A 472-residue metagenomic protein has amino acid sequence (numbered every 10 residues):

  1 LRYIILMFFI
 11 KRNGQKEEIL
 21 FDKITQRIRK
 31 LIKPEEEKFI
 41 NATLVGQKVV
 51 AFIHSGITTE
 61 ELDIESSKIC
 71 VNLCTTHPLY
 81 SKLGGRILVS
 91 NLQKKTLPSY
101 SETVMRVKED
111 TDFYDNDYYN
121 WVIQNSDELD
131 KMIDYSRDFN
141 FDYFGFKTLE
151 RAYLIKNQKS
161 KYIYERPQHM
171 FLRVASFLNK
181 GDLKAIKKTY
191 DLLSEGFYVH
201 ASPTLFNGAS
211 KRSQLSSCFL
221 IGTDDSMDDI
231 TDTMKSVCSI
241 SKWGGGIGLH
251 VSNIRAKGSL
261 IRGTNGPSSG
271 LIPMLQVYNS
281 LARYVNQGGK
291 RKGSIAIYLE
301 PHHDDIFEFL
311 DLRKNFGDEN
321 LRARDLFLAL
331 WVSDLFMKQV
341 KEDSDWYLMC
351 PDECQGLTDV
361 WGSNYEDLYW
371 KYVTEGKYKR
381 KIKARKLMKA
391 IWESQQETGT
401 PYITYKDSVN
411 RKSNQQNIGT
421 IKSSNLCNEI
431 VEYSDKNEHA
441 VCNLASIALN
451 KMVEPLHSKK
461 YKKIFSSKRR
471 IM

Functional and structural regions predicted by a protein language model:
I4-M472: Extended catalytic cores of very large enzyme megasubunits
